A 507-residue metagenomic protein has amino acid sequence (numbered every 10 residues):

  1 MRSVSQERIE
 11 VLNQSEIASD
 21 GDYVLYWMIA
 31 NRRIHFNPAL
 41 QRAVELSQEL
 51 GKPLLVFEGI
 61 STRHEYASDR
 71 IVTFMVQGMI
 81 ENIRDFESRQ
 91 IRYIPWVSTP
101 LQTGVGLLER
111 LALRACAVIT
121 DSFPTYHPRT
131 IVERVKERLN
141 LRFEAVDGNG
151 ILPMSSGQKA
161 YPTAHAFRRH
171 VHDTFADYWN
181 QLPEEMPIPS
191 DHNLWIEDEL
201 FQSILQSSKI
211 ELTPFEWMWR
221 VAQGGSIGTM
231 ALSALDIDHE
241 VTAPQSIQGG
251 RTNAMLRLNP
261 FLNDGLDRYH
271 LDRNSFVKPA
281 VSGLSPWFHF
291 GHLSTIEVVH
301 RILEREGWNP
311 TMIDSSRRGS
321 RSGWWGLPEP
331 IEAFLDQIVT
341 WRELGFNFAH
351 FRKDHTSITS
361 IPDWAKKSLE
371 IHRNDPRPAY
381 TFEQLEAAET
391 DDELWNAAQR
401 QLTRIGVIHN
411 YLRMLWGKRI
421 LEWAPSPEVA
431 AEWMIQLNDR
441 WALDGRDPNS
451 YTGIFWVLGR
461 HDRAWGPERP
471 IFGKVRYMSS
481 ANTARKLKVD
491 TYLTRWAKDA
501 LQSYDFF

Functional and structural regions predicted by a protein language model:
M1-D191, R400, R419-G453: Trp/Phe/Arg-rich N-terminal binding region typifying the photolyase-homology
E16-D20, A39, L55-I60, E81-I83 (+7 more regions): Short amphipathic alpha-helical segments, especially helix-boundary/capping motifs
D20, A160-T359, L487, T491-F507: Glycine/tryptophan-enriched, flexible segments
S122-K136, L412, L493-F506: Repeat-unit-sized solenoid/scaffold elements
S275-D490, A497-D499: Active-site-proximal binding-pocket segments
